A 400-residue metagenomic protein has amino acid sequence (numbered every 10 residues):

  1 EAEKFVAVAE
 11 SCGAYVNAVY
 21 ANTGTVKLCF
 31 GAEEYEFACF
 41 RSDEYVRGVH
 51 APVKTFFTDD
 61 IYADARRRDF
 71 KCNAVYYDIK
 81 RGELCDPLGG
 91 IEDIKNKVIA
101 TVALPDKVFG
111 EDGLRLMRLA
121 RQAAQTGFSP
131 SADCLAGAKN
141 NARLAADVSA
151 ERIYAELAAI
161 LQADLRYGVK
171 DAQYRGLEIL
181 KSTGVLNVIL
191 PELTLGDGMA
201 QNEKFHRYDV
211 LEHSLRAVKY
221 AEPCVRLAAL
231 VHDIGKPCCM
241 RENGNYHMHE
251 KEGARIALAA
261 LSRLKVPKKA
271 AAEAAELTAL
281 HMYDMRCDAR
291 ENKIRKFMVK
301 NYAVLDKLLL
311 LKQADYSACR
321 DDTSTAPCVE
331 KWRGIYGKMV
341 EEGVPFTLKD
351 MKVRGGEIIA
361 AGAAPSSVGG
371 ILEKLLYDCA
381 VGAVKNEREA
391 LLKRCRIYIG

Functional and structural regions predicted by a protein language model:
E1-G400: Catalytic cores of the polymerase beta-like nucleotidyltransferase superfamily and closely associated nucleotide
